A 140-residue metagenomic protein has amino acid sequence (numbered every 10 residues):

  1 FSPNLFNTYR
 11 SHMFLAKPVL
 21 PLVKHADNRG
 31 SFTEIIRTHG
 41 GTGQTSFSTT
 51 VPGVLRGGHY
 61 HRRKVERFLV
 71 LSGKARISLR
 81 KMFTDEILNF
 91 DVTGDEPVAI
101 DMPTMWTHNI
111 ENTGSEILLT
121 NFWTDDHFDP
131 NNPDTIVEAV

Functional and structural regions predicted by a protein language model:
F1-Q44, L55: A short, N-terminal "cap"/entry segment at the start of jelly-roll beta-barrel domains of the cupin/DSBH fold
H25, G41, F47-T50, M82-E86: Double-stranded beta-helix
H25-N28, S46-K64, T93-G94: Conserved short histidine dyad/triad with adjacent acidic residue
F32, G57-H59, I77-S78, I100-M102 (+1 more regions): Short beta-strand His + acidic residue motifs that chelate non-heme Fe in jelly-roll/DSBH and cupin folds
E34, R56-R62, L69, F90-V92 (+1 more regions): Short histidine-centered beta-strand/loop micro-motifs that create catalytic or ligand/metal-coordination sites
R63-M82: Glycine- and acidic-residue-biased ligand/ion/polar-headgroup-sensing regions
K81-M105, E111, L119: Short acidic-glycine-tyrosine-enriched beta hairpin
T84-D85, T107, T113-V140: Double-stranded beta-helix
